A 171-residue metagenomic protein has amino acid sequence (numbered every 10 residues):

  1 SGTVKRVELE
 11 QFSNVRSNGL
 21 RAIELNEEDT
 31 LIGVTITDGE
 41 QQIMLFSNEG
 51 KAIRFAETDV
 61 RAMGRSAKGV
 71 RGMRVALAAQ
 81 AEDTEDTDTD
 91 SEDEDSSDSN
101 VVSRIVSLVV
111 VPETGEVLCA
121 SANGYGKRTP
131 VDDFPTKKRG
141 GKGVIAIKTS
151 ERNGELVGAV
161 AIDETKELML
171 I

Functional and structural regions predicted by a protein language model:
S1-I171: Short, structured "edge-of-domain" segments at secondary-structure transitions
